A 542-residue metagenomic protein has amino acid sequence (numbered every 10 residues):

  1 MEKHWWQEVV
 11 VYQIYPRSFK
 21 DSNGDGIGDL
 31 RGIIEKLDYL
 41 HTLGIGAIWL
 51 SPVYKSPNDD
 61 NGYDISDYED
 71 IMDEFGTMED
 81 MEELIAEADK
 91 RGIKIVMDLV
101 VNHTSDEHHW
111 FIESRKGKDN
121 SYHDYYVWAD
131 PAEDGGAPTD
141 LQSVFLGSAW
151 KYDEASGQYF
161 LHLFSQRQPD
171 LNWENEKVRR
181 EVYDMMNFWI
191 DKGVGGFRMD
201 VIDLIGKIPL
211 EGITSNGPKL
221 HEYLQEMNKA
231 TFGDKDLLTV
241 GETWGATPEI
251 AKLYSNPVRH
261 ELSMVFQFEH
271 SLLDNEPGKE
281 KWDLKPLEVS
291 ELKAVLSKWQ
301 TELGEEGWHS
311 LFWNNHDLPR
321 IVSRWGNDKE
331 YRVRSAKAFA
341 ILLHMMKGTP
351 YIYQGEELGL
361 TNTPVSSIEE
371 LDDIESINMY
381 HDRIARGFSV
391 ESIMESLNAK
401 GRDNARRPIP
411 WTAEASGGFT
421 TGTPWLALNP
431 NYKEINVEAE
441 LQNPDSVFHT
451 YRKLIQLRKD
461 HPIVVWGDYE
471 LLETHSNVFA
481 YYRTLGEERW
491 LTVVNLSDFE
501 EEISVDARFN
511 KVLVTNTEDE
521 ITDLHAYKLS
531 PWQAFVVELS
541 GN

Functional and structural regions predicted by a protein language model:
M1-N542: Active-site and adjacent substrate-binding regions of carbohydrate-active enzymes
